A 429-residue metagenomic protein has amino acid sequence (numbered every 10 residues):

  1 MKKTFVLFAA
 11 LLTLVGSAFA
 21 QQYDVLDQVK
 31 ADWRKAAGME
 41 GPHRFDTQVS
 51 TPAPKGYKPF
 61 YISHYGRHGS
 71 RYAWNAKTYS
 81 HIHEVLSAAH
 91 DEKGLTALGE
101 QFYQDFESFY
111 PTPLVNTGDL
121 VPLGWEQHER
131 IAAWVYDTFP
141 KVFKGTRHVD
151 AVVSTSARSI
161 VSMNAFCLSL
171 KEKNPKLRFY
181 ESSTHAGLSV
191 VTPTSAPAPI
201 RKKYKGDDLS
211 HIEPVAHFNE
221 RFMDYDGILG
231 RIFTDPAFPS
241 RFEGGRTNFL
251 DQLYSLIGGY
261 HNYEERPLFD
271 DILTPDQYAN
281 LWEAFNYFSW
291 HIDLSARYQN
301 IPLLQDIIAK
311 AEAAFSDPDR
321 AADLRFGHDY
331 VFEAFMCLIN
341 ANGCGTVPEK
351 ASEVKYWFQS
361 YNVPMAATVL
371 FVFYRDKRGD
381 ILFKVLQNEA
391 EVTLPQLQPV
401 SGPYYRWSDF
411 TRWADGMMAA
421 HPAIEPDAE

Functional and structural regions predicted by a protein language model:
M1-Q22: Bacterial Sec-dependent N-terminal signal peptides
Q21-D150, S154-D323, G327-E429: Signature for phosphate-centric chemistry
